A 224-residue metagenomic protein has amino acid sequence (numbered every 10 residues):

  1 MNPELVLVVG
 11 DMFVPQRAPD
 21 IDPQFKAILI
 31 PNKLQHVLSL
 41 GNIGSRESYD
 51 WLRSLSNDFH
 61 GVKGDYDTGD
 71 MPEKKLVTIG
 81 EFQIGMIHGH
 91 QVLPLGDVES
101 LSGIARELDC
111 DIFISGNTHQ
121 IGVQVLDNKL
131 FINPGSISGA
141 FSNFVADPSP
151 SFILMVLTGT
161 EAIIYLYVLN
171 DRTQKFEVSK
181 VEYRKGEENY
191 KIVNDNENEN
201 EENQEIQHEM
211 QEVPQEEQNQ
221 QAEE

Functional and structural regions predicted by a protein language model:
M1-D58, D67-E73, S151, R184-K191 (+2 more regions): N-terminal active-site segment of His-dependent metallophosphoesterases
M1-L7, L76-G85, V125-F131, L157-I163: Beta-strand-turn-beta hairpins that frame and shape the catalytic cleft of phosphate-ester-processing enzymes
L7-G10, H36-N42, F59-G64, M86-H88 (+2 more regions): Active-site neighborhood of phospho(di)ester-bond hydrolases with catalytic His/Asp-centered motifs
V14, S45, Q91, Q120 (+1 more regions): Short active-site segment of divalent metal-dependent hydrolases/proteases that encodes the spacing between
P19, Y49-D50, P72-K74, G96-V98 (+3 more regions): Short, well-ordered secondary-structure micro-motifs
D58-C110: Helix-adjacent hinge/juxtasegments
L95-I163: Conserved beta-sheet core of the metallophosphoesterase superfamily
T158-E201: Charged phosphate-binding loop/patch that engages nucleotide di/tri-phosphates or the phosphate backbone of nucleic
